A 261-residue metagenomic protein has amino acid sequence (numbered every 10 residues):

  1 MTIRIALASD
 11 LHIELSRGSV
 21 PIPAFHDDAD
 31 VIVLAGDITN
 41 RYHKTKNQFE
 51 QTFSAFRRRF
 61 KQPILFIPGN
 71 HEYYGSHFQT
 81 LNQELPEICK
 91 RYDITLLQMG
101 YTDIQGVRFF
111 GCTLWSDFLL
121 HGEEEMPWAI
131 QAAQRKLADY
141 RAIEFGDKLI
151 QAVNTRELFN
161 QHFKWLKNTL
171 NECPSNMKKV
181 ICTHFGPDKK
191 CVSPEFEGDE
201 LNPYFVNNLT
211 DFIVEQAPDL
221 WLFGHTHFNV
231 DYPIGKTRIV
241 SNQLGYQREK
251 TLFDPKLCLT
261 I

Functional and structural regions predicted by a protein language model:
M1-F66, E72-L81, F145, A152 (+1 more regions): N-terminal active-site segment of His-dependent metallophosphoesterases
T2, D103, S193, D199-D219 (+1 more regions): Binuclear metal-dependent phosphoesterase catalytic core
I3-H12, G106-W115, V180-H184, R238-L244: Active-site-proximal beta-strand elements of phosphoester/diester hydrolases
L7-S9, I32-D37, I64-N70, T95-M99 (+4 more regions): Active-site neighborhood of phospho(di)ester-bond hydrolases with catalytic His/Asp-centered motifs
H12-G18, N40-H43, H71-L81, Y101-D103 (+4 more regions): Active-site environment of divalent metal-dependent phosphoester hydrolases
P21-H26, F53-F56, L96-Q105, M126-W128 (+1 more regions): Short amphipathic alpha-helices and their capping/turn segments at secondary-structure boundaries
P63-E125: A basic- and aromatic-enriched beta-loop-alpha substructure that forms the phosphate/nucleotide- and DNA/RNA-contacting
F110-V180, F185-F196: Active-site-proximal loop/helix segment associated with metal-binding centers of metalloenzymes
